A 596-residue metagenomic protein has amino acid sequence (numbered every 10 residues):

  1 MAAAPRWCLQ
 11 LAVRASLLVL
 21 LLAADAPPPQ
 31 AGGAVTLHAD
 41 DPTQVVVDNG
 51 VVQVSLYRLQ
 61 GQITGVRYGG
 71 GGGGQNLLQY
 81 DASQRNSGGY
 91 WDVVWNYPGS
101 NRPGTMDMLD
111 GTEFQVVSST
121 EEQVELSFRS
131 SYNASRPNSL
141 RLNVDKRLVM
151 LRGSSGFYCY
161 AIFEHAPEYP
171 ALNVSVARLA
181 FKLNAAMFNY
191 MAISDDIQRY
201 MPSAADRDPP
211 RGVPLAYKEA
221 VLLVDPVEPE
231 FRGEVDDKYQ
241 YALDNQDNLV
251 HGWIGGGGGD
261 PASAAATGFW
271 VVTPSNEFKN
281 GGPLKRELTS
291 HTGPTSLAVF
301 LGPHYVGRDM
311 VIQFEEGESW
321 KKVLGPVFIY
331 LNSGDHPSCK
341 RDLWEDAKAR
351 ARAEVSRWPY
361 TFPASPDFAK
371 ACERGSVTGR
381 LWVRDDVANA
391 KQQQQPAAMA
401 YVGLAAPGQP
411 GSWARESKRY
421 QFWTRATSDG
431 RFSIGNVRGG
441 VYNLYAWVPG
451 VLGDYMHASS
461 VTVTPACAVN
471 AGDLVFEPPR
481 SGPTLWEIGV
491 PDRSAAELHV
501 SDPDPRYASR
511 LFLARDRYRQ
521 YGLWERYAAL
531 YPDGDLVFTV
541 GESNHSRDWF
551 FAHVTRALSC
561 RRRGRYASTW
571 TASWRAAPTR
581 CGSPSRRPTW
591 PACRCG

Functional and structural regions predicted by a protein language model:
A24-D92: Beta-strand-rich N-terminal accessory domains
L59, G73-G325, H499-T569, P578-R594: Beta-strand/loop-rich accessory regions of lumenal/periplasmic or secreted enzymes, predominantly carbohydrate-active
G375-V387, G430, L474: A short, amphipathic beta-strand motif
S376-V377, D385-S417: Short, ordered, surface-exposed loop/turn motifs in non-cytosolic proteins
Q409-R431: Short, acidic Ser/Thr/Gly-rich low-complexity loop/linker segments typical of extracellular and cell-surface proteins
G430, G440-V451: A short, solvent-exposed beta-strand micro-motif common in secreted/extracellular proteins
R438-V441, R575-A577: A glycine-anchored, Pro-Gly-centered beta-turn/N-cap motif
P449-D473, E477-P479: Structured interaction patches on ligand/partner-binding surfaces of diverse proteins
